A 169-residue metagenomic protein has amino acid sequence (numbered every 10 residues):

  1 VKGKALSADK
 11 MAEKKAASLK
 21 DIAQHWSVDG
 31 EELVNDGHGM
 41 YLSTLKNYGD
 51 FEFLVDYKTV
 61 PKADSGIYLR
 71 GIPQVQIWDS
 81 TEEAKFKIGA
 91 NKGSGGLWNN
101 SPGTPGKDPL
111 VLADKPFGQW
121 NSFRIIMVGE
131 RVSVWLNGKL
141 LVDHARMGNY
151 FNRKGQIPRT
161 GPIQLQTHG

Functional and structural regions predicted by a protein language model:
V1-G169: Carbohydrate-interacting regions of secretory-pathway proteins
